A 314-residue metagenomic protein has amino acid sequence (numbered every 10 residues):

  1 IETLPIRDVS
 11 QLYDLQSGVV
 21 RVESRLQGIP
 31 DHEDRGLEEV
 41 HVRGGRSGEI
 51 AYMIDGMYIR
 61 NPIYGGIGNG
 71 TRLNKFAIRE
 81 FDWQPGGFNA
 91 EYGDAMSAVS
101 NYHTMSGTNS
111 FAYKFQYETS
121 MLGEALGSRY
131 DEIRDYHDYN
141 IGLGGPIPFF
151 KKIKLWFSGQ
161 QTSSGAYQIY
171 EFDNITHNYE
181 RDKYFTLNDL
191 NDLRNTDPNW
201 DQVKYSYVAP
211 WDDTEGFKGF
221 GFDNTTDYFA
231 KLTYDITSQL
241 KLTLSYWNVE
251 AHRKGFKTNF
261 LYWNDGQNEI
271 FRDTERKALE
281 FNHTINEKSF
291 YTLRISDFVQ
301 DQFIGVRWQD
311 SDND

Functional and structural regions predicted by a protein language model:
I1-A90, D94-V99, T119-L126, D138-N140: Periplasmic N-terminal accessory/gating domains of Gram-negative outer-membrane beta-barrel systems
I6, S47, I78, M105-G107 (+3 more regions): Outer-membrane beta-barrel channels and translocator barrels
G66, A125-R129, D213-K218, L261-N268 (+1 more regions): Extracellular loop and loop/strand-boundary signature of outer-membrane beta-barrel proteins
R79-F88, M96-P146, G159, E215-G221: Short strand-turn segments of transmembrane beta-barrel domains in outer membranes, especially the first one or two
F111-F115, I153-F157, L242-L244, Y291-I295: Transmembrane beta-strands of outer-membrane beta-barrel proteins
Y117-G123, Q161-G165, N248-H252, D297-D301: Transmembrane beta-strands of outer-membrane beta-barrel pores
E132-H252, R272-N286: Transmembrane beta-barrel wall of Gram-negative outer-membrane proteins
T243-D314: Replace "related TpsB outer-membrane translocases also match" with "some related outer-membrane beta-barrels such as
